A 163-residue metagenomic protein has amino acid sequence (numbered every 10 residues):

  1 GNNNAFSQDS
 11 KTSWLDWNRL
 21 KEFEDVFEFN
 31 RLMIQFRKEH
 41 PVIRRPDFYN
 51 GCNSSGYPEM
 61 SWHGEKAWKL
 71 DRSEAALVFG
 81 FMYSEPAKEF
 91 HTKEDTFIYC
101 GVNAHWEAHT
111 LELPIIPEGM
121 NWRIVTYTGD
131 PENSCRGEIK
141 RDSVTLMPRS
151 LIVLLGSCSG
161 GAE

Functional and structural regions predicted by a protein language model:
G1-E163: Carbohydrate-interacting/catalytic domains
